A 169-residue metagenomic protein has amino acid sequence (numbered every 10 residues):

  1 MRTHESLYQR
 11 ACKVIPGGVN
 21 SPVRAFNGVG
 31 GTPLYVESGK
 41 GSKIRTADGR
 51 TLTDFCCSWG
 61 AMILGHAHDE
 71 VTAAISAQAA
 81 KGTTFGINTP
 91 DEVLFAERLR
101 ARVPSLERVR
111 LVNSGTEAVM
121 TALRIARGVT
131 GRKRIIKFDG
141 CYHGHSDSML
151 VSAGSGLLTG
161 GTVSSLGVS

Functional and structural regions predicted by a protein language model:
M1-S38: Active-site-adjacent loop/helix segments that line or gate small-molecule/cofactor pockets in enzymes
I15-V19, T116, Y142-M149: Conserved A3 ("GATE") glycine/threonine-rich loop of ANL adenylate-forming enzymes
R24, T53-F55, L150, T162: Short linear motifs in exposed loops
P33-D54: Active-site and channel-lining beta-strand-loop segments that bind or position nucleotide-derived/phosphorylated
T51-R132: Glycine-rich loop-to-alpha-helix module at the N-terminal edge of alpha/beta enzyme cores
G128-H143, M149: Conserved PLP-anchoring active-site segment centered on the Schiff-base-forming lysine
Y142-S169: PLP-dependent aminotransferase-class I/II
